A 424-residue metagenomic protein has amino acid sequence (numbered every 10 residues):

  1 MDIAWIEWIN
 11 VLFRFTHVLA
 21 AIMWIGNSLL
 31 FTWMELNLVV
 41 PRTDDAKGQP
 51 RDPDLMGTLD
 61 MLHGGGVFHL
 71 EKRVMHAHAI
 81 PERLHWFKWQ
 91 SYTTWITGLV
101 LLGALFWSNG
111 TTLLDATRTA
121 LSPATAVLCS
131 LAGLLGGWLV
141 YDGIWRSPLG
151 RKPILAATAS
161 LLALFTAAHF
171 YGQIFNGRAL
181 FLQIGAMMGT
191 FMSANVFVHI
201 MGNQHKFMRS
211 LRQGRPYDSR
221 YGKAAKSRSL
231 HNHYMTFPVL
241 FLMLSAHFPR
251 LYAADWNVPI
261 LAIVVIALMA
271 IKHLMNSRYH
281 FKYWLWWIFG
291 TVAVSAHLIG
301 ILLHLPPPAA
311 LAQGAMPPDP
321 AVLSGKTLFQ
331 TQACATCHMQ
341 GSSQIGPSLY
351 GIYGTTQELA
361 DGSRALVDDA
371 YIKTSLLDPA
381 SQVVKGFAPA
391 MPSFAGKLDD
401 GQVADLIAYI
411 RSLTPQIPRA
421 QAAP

Functional and structural regions predicted by a protein language model:
M1-A312: Polytopic transmembrane helical bundles with strong interfacial aromatic enrichment
I6, S219, P308-Q330, A365-L366 (+1 more regions): Electrostatic cytochrome c docking/interface patches
H233, C334, A380-V384, P415-P418: Generic structural signal for secondary-structure transition and capping sites
H297-L323, L406-R411: Extracellular/periplasmic ectodomains of large secreted or surface enzymes and adhesion receptors
A321-S324, D368, I372, Q402-L406: Stable alpha-helical elements in mature extracytoplasmic
K326-T327, T336-D378, P392-K397: Gly/Gly-Pro-rich "capping" loops immediately C-terminal to redox-active cysteine motifs in periplasmic/lumenal
P392-A423: C-terminal capping alpha-helices of c-type cytochrome domains
